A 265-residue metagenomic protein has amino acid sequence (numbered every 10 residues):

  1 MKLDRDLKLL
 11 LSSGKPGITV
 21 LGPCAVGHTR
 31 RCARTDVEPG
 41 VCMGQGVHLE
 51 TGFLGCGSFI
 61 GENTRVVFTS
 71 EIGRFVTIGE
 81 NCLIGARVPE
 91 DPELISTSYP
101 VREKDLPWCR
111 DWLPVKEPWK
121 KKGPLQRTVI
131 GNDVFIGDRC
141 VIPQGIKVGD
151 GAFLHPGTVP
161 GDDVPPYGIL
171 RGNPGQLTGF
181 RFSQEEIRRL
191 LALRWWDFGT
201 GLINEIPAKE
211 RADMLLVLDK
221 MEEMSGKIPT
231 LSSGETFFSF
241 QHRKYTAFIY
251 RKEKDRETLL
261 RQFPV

Functional and structural regions predicted by a protein language model:
M1-L10, S96-T97, V101-I142, P174-V265: C-terminal segments of enzyme domains that contribute to small-molecule binding surfaces
D6, P16, L21-I146, P174: Flexible, glycine/small-residue-enriched loop-and-beta-strand segment within the central core of proteins
F59, F153, I169-L170: Short-chain dehydrogenase/reductase
F135, G149-H155, V159: A generic "structured core" feature
G149-D150, P165-Y167: Conserved catalytic segment of ABC-fold P-loop ATPases
P166, G172-P174: Acidic, glycine-centered active-site loop in nucleotide-sugar glycosyltransferases
